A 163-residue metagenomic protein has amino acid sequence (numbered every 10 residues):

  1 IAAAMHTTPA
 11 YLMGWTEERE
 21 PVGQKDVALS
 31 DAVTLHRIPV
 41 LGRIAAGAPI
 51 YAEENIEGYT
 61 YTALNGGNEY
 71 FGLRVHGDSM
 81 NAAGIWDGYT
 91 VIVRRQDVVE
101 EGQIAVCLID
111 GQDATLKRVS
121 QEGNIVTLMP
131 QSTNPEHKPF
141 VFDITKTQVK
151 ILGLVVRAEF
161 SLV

Functional and structural regions predicted by a protein language model:
I1, A105: Receiver (REC) domain switch-region micro-motif
A3-H6, A10-W86, V98-E101, A114 (+4 more regions): Short, positionally conserved secondary-structure boundary motifs
T90, V126-T127: Structural motif
T90-V93, V106: Hydrophobic beta-strand signal
R95-Q96, Q131: Fold-independent oxyanion-binding glycine-rich loops and adjacent beta-strand/coil segments at enzyme active sites
C107, L128-P130: SH3/SH3-like beta-barrel fold
